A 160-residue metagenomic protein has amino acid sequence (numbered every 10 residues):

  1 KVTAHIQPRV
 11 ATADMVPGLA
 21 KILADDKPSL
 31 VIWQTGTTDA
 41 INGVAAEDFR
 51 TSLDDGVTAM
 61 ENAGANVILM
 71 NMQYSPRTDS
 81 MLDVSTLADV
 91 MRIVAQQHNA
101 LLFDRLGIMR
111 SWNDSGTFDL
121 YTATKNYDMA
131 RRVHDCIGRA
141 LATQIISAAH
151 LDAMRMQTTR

Functional and structural regions predicted by a protein language model:
K1, D26-I32, E61-I68, Q97-L101: Loop/turn elements at helix/coil->beta-strand transitions in domains of secreted/extracellular proteins
K1-D54: Conserved SGNH/GDSL esterase-like catalytic core that processes O-acyl groups on lipids and polysaccharides
Q7-A13, G36-I41, N66, Q73-R77 (+2 more regions): Solvent-exposed loop/turn segments at secondary-structure junctions within structured extracellular/periplasmic domains
A11, M15, L19, A45 (+6 more regions): Stable alpha-helical elements in mature extracytoplasmic
K21-D26, T58-A59, A148-L151: Surface-exposed acidic, glycine-flexible loop patches that form ligand/cofactor-binding and adhesion interfaces
Q34-T37, G56-A88: Active-site segments of SGNH/GDSL-like serine hydrolases that catalyze O-acetyl group transfer/hydrolysis on lipids
S75-R160: Catalytic His-Asp segment of secreted/periplasmic serine-dependent ester chemistry enzymes
